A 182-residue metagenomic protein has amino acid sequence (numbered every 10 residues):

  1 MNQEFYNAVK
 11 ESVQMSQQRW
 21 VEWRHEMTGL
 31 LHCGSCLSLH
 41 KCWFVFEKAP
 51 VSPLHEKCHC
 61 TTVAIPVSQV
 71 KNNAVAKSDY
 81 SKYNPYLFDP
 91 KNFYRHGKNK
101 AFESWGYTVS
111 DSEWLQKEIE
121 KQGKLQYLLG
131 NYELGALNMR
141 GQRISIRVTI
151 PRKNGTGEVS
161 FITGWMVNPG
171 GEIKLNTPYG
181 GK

Functional and structural regions predicted by a protein language model:
M1-K57, V63-Q126: Domain-core detector
Q17-T28, H32-G34, Q116-K182: Functional cores of ribonucleases/endoribonucleases
P50-I65, S160-K174: C-terminal edge-of-domain segments
